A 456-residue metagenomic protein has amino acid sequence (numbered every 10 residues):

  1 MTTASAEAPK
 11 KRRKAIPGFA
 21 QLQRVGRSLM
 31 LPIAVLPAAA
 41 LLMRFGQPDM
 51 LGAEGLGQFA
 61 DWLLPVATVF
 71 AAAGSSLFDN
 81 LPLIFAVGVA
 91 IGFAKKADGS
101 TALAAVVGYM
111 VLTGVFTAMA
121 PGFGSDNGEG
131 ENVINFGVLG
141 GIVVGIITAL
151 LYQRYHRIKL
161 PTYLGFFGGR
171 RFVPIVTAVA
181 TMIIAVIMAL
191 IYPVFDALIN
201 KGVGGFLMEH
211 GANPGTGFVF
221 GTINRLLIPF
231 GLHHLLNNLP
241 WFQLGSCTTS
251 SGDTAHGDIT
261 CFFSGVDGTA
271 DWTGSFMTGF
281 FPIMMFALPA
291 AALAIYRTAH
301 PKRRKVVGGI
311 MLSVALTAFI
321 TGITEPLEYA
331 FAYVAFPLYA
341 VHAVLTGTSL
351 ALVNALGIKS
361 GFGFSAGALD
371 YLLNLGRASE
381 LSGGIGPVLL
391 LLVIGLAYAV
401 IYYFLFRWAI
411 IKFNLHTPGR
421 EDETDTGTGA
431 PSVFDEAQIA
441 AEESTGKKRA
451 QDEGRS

Functional and structural regions predicted by a protein language model:
T2-F19, A60-T68, D253-A270, P289-R297 (+3 more regions): Transmembrane alpha-helical segments and their short flanking loops that form helix-hairpins/helix-helix interfaces
A6-F19, F59, Y152-I158, F195 (+2 more regions): Short, membrane-interfacial amphipathic segments enriched in basic
G18-T162, F167-G168, V334-H342, G347 (+1 more regions): Early transmembrane hairpin of solute transport permeases
L83-F93, I142-R157, N238, S275-K302 (+1 more regions): Transmembrane alpha-helical segments in integral membrane proteins
N127-N135, I147-T148, Y152-H210: Membrane-interface helix-loop-helix junctions at boundaries between adjacent transmembrane segments
A185, A189-G252: Aromatic-rich transmembrane-lumenal/periplasmic boundary elements in polytopic membrane proteins
N237, S246-M285: Individual transmembrane alpha-helix segments
A440-S456: Structured cytosolic domains appended to multi-pass membrane proteins
